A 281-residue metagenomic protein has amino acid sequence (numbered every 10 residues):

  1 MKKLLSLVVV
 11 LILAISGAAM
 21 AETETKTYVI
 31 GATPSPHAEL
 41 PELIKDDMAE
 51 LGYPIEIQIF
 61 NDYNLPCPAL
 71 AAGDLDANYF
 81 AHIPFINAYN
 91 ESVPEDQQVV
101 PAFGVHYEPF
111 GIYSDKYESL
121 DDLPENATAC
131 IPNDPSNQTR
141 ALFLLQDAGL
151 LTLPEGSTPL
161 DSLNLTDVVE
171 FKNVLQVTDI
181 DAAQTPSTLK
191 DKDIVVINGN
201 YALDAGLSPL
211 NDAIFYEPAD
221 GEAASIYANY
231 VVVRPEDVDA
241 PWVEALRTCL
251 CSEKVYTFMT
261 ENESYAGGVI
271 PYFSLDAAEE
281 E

Functional and structural regions predicted by a protein language model:
M20-V29, M48-E50, L120-N126, E280-E281: Immediate post-signal peptide segment of exported/extracytoplasmic ligand-binding proteins
E24-S35, Y53-I59, A127-A129: Short, well-ordered beta-strand elements
Q58-P68, S157-S187: Short helix-initiation/N-cap motifs at beta->coil->alpha
Y63-E95, L203-G206: Pocket-flanking alpha-helical
A88-A102, D115-Y117, D191, V196 (+1 more regions): Ligand-binding "clamshell"
Q98-L151, Y256: A conserved helix-loop-strand patch within extracytoplasmic ligand-binding domains of the periplasmic binding
E108-L120, I226-P241, A245: A bilobed periplasmic-binding-protein/Venus flytrap-type ligand-binding module shared by bacterial periplasmic
T139-Q146, C249-F273: Periplasmic-binding protein-like
